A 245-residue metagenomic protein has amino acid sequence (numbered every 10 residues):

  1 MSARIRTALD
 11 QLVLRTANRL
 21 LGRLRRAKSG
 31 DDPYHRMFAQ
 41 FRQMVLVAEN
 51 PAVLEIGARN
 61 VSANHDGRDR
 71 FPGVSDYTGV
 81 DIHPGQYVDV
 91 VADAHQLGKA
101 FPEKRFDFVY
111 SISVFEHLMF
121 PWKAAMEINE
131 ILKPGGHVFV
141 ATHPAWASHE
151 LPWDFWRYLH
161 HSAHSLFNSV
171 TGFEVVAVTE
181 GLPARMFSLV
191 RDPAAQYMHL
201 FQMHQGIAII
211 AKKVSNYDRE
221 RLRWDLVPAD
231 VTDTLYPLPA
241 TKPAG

Functional and structural regions predicted by a protein language model:
A3-V47: Class I SAM-dependent methyltransferase Rossmann-like catalytic core, especially the SAM/SAH-binding loop
L14-K28, V53-R59, A147-H160, L235-Y236: Short N-terminal helix-initiation segments at or just after the protein's N-terminus
K28, M44, V88, I112-F115 (+2 more regions): Short N-terminal micro-motifs specific to bacterial/archaeal maturation and metal-cluster initiation sites
D31-H35, V90, W156: A conditional alpha-helix N-cap/helix-loop micro-motif detector
H35-M37, V91-A92, R191-D192: Short gly/ser/thr-rich secondary-structure transition/capping motifs
E49-H149, L159, H164, A211: Conserved SAM-binding loop
M119-G245: S-adenosyl-L-methionine-dependent methyltransferase catalytic module, highlighting the catalytic core
